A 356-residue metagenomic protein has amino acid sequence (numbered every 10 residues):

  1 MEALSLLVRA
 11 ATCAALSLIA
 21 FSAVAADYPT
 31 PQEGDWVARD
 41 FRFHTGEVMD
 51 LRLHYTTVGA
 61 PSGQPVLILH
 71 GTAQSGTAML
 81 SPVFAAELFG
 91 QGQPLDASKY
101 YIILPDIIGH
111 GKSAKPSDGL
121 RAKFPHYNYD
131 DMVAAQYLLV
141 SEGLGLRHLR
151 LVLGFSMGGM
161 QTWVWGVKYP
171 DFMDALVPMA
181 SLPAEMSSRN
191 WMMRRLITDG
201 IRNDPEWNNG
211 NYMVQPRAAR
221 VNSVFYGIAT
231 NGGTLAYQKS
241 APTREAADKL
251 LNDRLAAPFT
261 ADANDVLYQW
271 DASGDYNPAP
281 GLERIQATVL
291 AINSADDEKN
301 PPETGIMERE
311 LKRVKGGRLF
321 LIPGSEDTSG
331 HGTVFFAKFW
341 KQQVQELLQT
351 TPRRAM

Functional and structural regions predicted by a protein language model:
T56-D118: N-terminal cap/lid subdomain of alpha/beta-hydrolase-fold enzymes
D130-R150: Conserved acidic catalytic loop of the alpha/beta-hydrolase fold
R147-S187: Conserved hydrolase catalytic core segment
F172-A256: Alpha/beta-hydrolase-fold enzymes
D265-G281: Active-site nucleophile elbow and catalytic-triad environment of alpha/beta-hydrolase enzymes
I285, A291-N293: Short beta-strand/loop motif that positions the catalytic acidic residue of the alpha/beta-hydrolase fold
E298-G305: Conserved alpha/beta-hydrolase "acid-adjacent" motif
G317-M356: Catalytic active-site module of serine/aspartate enzymes centered on a nucleophile-bearing elbow/loop
